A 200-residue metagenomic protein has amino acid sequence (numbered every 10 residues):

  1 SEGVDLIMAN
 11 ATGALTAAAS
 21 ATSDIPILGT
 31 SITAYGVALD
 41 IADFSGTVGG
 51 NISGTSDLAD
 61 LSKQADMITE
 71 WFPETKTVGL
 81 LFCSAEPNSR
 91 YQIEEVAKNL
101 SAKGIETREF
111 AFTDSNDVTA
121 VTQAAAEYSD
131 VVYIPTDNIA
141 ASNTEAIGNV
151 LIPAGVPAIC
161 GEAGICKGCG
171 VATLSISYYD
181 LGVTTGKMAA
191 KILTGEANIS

Functional and structural regions predicted by a protein language model:
S1, N51, A97-S115: Short beta-strand elements in bilobed, periplasmic/extracellular small-molecule ligand-binding domains
S1-A42, D137-I152, V156, G161: Beta-alpha junction/loop-to-helix N-cap segments that form part of ligand/metal-binding clefts
S1-L6, A17, T119-D130: Short, well-structured alpha-helical segments in soluble
N10-A14, A18, Q64, Q92 (+7 more regions): Stable alpha-helical elements in mature extracytoplasmic
A38-T69, G168-V183: Short beta-strand elements at the ligand-binding edges of bilobed clamshell
S53-S101, S200: An alpha-beta-alpha
T55-S62, F82-Q92, E109-V118, N138 (+2 more regions): Hinge/beta->alpha junction and helix N-cap segments in small-molecule ligand-binding domains
G164-S200: Flexible loop/turn connectors
